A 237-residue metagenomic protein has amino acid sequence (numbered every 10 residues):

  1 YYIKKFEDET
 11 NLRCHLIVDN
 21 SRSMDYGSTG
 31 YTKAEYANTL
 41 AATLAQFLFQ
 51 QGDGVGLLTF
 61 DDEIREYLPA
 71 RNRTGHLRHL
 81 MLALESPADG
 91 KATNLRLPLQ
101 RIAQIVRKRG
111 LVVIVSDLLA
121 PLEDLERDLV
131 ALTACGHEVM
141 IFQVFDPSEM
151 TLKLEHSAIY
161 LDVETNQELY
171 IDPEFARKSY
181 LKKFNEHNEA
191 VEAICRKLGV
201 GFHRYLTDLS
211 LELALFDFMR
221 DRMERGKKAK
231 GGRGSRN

Functional and structural regions predicted by a protein language model:
Y1-A70, L111-S116, P121, R127-A131 (+2 more regions): An amphipathic, basic-hydrophobic helix/alpha-beta surface used to engage anionic, phosphate-rich ligands or surfaces
L12, P69-H76, G90, K183: A generic short alpha-helical patch detector that favors 3-5-residue windows in or near N-terminal regions
Y26-G27, L84, P173, R177: A short, mixed-charge helix-start or loop-turn motif at secondary-structure junctions
E35, D89-R96, L119, K182-N185: Conserved phosphate-coordination/catalytic loops
T39, T43, T93-Q100, E123 (+2 more regions): Short, contiguous clusters of charged residues that form electrostatic/catalytic patches at enzyme active sites, used
Y67-L82, V200, M219-R220: Short, electropositive alpha-helical surface patch
H76-G110, L122-D124, F145-D146: Von Willebrand factor
Q104-G110, A120-N237: Von Willebrand factor type A / integrin I
